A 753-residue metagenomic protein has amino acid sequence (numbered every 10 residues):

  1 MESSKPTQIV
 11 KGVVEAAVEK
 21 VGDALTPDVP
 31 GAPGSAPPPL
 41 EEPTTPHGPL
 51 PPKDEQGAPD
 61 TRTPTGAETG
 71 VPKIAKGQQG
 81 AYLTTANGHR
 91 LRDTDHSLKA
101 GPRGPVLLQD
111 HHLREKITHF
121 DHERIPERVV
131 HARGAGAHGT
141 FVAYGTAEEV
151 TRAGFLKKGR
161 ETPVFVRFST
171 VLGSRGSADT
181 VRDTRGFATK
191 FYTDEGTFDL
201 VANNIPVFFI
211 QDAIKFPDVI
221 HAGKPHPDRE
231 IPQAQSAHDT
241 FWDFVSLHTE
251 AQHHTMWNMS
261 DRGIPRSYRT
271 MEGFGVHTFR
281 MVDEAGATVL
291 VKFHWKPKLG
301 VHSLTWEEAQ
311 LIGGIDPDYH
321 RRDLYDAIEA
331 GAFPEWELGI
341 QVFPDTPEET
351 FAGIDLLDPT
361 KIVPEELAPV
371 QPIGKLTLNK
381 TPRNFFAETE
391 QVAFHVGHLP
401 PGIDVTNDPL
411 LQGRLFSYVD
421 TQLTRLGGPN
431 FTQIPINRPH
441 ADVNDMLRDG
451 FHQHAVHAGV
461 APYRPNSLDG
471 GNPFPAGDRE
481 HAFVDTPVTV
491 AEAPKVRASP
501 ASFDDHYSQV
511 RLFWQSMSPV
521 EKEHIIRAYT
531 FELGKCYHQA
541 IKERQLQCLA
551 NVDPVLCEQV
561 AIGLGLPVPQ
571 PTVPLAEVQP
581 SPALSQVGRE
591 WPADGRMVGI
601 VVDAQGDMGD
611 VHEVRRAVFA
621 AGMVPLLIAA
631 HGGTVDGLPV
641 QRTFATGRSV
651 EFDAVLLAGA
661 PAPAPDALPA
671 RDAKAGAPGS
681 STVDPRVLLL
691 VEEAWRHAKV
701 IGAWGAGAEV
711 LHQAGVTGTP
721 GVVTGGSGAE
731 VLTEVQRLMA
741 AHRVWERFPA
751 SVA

Functional and structural regions predicted by a protein language model:
E2-Q605, H612-A620, V624, A629-T646 (+4 more regions): Active-site-adjacent core segments of small-molecule enzymes
H538, A629, A654-A660, V683-H712: Catalytic nucleophile loop
G595, R671-V683, V687, G702 (+3 more regions): Long, C-terminal catalytic modules of enzymes
A604-M608, G707-V710: Gly/Ser/Thr-rich loops at beta-strand to alpha-helix junctions that form or flank small-molecule/cofactor-binding
M623, T717, G721: Surface-exposed, charge/polar-rich loops and edge strands
G632-V635, A708-L711, A729-E730: Short gly/pro/ser/thr-enriched loop/turn and capping motifs at secondary-structure boundaries
S649-V650: A short, aliphatic-rich alpha-helical micro-motif
G721-A753: A charged, well-structured terminal subsegment
